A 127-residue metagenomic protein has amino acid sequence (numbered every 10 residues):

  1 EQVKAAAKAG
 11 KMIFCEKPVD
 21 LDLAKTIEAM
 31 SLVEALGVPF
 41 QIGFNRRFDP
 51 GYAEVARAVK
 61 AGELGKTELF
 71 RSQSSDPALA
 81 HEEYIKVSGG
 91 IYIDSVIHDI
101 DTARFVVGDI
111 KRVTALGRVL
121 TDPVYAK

Functional and structural regions predicted by a protein language model:
E1, A5, E63-L64, V119-K127: Short, intrinsically disordered, charge-balanced linker/junction segments flanking boundaries in proteins
E1-F44: Beta-strand-loop-alpha-helix segment that lines the small-molecule cofactor/substrate pocket of alpha/beta enzymes
K4, I27, A53, R57 (+1 more regions): Active-site phosphate/pyrophosphate- and oxyanion-stabilizing loops and adjacent acidic/basic residues in soluble
M30-P39, A53-T67: Basic phosphate/pyrophosphate-binding loop/patch that engages nucleotide-derived ligands
Q41-F44, F70-Q73, A115: Short glycine/serine/threonine-enriched helix-capping/active-site loop that flanks the nucleotide-sugar donor pocket
F44-F48, D94: Active-site PLP-lysine loop of aminotransferase-like
L79-K127: Rossmann-like dinucleotide-binding domain that binds NAD(P)(H)
